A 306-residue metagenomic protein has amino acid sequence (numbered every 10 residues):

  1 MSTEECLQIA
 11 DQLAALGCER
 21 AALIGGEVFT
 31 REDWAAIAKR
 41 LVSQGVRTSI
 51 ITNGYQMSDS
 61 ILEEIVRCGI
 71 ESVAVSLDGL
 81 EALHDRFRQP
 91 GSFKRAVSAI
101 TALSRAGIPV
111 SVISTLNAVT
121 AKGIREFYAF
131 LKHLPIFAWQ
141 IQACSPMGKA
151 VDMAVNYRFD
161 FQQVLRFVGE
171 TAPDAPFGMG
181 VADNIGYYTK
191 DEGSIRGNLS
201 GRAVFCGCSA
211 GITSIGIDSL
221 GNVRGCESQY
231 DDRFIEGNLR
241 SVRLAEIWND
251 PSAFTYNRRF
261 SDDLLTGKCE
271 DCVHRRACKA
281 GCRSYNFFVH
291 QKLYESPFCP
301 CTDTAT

Functional and structural regions predicted by a protein language model:
M1, E63, R67-C68, S72 (+3 more regions): Radical SAM enzyme [4Fe-4S]-AdoMet core and its adjacent flexible, acidic and glycine-rich loops/tails across
M1-E71: Conserved alpha-helical substructure of the radical SAM core
C6, F161-V164, L244: Hydrophobic/aromatic residues in well-formed alpha-helices
Q12-A15, R67, H133-I136, T266 (+1 more regions): Alpha-helix termination/capping residues and helix-transition junctions
I24, I51, I113-T115, A182 (+1 more regions): Short hydrophobic segments within beta-strands
G26, G54, D78, C144 (+1 more regions): Flexible loop residues that form catalytic and substrate-binding hotspots at small-molecule/glycan-binding clefts
R31, S60, L83, F87 (+3 more regions): Residues that scaffold the ATP/ADP-binding catalytic core of kinase and kinase-like folds
N222, S228-T306: Flexible mid-to-C-terminal extensions adjoining Fe-S/redox cofactors in radical SAM and related proteins
